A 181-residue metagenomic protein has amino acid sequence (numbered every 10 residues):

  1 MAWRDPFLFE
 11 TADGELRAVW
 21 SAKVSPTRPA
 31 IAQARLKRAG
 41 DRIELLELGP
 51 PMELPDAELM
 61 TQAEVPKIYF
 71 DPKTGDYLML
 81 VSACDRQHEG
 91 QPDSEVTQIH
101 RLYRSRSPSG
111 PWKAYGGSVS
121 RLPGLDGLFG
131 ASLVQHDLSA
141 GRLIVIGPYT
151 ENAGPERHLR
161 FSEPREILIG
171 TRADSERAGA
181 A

Functional and structural regions predicted by a protein language model:
M1-A181: Carbohydrate-active catalytic/glycan-binding domains of CAZyme proteins, especially the secreted or lumenal ectodomains
